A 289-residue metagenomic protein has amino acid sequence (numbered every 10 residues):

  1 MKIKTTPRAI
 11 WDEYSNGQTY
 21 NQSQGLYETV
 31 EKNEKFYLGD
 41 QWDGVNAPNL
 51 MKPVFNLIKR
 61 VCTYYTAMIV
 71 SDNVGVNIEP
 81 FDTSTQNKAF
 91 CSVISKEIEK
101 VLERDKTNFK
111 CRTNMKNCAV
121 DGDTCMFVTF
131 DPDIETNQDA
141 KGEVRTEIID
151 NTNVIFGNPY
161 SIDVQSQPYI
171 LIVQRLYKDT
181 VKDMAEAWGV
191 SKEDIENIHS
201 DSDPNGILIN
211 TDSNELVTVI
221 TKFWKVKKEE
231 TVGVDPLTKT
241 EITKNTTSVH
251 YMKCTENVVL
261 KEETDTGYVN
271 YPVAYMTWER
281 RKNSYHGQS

Functional and structural regions predicted by a protein language model:
M1-Y268, R280: Extended, helix-rich architectural segments
Y271: Single, function-defining residue in the core of a domain
T277-S289: Structured mid-domain segments that build the active-site/substrate or prosthetic-cofactor binding neighborhood
